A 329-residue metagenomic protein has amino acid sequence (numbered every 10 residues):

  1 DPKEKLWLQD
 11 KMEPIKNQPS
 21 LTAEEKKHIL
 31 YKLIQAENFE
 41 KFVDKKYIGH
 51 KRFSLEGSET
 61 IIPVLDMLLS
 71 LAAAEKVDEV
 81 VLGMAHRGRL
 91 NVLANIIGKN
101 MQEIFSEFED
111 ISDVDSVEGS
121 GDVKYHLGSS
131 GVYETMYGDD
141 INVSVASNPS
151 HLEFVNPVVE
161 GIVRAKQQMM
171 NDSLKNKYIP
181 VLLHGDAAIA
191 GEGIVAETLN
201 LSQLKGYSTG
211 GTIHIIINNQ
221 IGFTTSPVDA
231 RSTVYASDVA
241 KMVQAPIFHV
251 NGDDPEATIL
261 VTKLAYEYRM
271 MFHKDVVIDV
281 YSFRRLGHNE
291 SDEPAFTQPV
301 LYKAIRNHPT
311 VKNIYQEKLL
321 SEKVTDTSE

Functional and structural regions predicted by a protein language model:
D1-V181, A187-I194, L199-T212, N218-V228 (+5 more regions): Conserved internal helical-beta-strand scaffold that buttresses enzyme catalytic cores
D78, P246, D275: Residue-level detector of anion-binding/catalytic polar loops
M84, H184-G185, I216-N218, N251-G252 (+2 more regions): Active-site proximal loops enriched in glycine and acidic residues that flank catalytic Cys/His/Asp and coordinate
L204, V239, Y268: Hydrophobic/aromatic ligand-binding patch that stacks against planar heteroaromatic rings of cofactors or nucleotides
A230-S237, Q298-A304: Acidic, Ser/Thr-rich peripheral helices and adjacent loops at domain boundaries
T233-H249: Conserved catalytic cysteine-centered active-site region of acyl-thioester-dependent Claisen-condensing enzymes
P255: ATP-dependent adenylate-handling ligase core
T258-E329: Active-site or pore-adjacent capping/gating segments
